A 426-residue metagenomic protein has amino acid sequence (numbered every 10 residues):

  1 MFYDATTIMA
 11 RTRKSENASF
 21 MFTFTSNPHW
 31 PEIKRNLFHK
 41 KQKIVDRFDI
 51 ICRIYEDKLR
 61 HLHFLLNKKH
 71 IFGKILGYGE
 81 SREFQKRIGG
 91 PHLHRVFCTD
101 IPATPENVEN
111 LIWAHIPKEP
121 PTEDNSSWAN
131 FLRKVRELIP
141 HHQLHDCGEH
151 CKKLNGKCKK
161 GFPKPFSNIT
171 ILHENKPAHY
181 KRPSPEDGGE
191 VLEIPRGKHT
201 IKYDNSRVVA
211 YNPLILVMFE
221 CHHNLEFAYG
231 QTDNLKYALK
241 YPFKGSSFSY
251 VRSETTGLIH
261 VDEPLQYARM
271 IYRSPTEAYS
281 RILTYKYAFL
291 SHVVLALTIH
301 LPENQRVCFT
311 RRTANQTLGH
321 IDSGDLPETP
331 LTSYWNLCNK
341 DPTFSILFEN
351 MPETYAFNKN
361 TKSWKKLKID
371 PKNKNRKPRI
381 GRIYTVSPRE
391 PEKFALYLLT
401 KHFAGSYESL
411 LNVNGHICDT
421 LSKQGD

Functional and structural regions predicted by a protein language model:
M1-D426: Extended, structured polyanion-binding interfaces
